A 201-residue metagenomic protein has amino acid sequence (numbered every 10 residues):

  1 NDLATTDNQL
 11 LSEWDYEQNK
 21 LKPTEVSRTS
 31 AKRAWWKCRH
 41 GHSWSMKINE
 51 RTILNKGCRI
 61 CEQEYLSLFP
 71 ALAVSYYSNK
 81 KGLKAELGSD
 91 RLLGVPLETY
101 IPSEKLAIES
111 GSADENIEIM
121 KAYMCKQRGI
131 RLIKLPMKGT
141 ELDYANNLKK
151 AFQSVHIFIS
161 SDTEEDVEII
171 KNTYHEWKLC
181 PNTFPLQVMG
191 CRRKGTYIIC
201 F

Functional and structural regions predicted by a protein language model:
N1-K81, D90-V95, P102-L106, K121 (+2 more regions): Functional cation/ligand-contacting sites centered on basic and imidazole/sulfhydryl donors
E86-G88: Surface-exposed, proline-enriched loop/turn segments that connect beta strands in immunoglobulin-like
G94-E98, Y144-N146: Short, solvent-exposed polar/charged micro-motifs at secondary-structure junctions
S103-K149: Basic, amphipathic alpha-helical patches used to engage nucleic acids or provide basic targeting signals, exemplified
E141-I159, T163: Ampiphathic alpha-helical segments that act as solvent-exposed interaction surfaces
